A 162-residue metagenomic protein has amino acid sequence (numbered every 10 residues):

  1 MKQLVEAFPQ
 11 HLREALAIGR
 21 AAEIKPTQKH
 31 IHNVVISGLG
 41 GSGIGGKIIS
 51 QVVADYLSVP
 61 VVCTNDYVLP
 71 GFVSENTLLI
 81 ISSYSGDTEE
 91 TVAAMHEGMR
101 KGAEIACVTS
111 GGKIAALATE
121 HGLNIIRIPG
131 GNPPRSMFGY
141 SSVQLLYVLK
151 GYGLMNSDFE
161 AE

Functional and structural regions predicted by a protein language model:
M1-E23: N-terminal amphipathic/basic leader segments beginning at the initiator methionine
V5, A161-E162: Hydrophobic packing residues in well-ordered alpha-helices of helical domains and bundles
Q28-A161: Glycine-rich phosphate-binding loops that contact phosphosugars or nucleotide phosphates
